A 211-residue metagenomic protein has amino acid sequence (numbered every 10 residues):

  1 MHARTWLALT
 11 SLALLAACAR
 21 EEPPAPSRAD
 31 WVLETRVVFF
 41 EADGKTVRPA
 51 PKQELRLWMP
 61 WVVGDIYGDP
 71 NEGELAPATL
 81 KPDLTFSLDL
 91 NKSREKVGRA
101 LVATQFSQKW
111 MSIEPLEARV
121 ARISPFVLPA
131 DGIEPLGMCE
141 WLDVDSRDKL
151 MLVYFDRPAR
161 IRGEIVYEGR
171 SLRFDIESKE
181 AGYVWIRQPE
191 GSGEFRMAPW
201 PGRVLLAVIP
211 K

Functional and structural regions predicted by a protein language model:
M1-L7: Bacterial N-terminal signal peptides that target proteins for export
L14-A17: C-terminal motif of bacterial Sec signal peptides marking the signal peptidase cleavage site
A19-E21: Bacterial signal peptide processing site
W31-G44: A short, amphipathic beta-strand motif
A42-G64: Short, ordered, surface-exposed loop/turn motifs in non-cytosolic proteins
E74-K92: Glycine-centered loop-to-beta-strand initiation motif
S87-S112, Y154-D156: Short Pro-Gly-centered beta-turn/loop motif in secreted/extracellular proteins
D143, R147-K211: Extracytoplasmic cysteine-anchoring/structural motifs
